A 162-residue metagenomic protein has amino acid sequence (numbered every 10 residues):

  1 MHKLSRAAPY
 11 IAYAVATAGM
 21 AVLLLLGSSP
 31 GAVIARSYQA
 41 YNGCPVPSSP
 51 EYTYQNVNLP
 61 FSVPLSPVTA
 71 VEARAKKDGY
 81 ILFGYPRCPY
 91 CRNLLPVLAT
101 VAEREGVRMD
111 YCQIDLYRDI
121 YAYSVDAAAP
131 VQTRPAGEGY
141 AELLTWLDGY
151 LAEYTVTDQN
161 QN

Functional and structural regions predicted by a protein language model:
L4-K76: N-terminal leader/targeting and pre-domain segments
P9-A12, S37-A40, E51-T53, G79 (+5 more regions): Intrinsically disordered, low-complexity N-terminal regions enriched in serine/proline/glycine with scattered basic
L24, N42-P45, L98-A102, L151: Hydrophobic, Leu/Ile/Phe/Ala-enriched alpha-helical segments that form helix-helix packing faces
V71-C112: Local sequence-structure signature of Cys/Sec-based thiol-disulfide redox active-site neighborhoods
F83, V107-L144: Thiol-based oxidoreductase modules, predominantly thioredoxin-like and allied folds used for disulfide exchange
R134-N162: Thiol/selenol-based redox catalytic cores and closely related redox-interacting motifs
